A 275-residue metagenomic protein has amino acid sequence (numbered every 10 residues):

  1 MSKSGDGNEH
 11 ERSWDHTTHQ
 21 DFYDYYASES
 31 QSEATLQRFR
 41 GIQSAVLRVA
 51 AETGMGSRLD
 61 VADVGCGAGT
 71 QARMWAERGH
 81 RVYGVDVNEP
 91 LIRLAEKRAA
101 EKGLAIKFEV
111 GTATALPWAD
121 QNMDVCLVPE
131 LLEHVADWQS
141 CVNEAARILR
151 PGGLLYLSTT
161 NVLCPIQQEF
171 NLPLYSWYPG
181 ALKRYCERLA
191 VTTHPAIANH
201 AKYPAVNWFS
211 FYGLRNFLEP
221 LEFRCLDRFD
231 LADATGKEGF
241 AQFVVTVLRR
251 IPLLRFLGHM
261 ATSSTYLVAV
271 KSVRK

Functional and structural regions predicted by a protein language model:
M1-A119, V125-P129, V142, A201 (+3 more regions): Conserved N-terminal segment of class I S-adenosyl-L-methionine
H80, I106, G153, F223-R224: A structural micro-motif
P117-D120, V135-Q139, I166: Activation segment
E130-H134: Short catalytic micro-motifs in class I SAM-dependent methyltransferases
V135-A136, L149-P151: Helix-to-beta-strand junctions that scaffold the AdoMet/dcAdoMet cofactor pocket in Class I SAM-dependent enzymes
Q139-E144, L154-L267: S-adenosyl-L-methionine-dependent methyltransferase catalytic module, highlighting the catalytic core
